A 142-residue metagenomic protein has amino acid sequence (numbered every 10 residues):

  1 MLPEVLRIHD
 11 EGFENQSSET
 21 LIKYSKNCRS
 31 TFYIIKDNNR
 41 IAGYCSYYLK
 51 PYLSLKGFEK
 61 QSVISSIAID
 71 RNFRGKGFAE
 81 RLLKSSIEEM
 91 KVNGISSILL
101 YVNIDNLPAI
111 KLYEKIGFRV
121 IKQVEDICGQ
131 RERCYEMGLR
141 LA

Functional and structural regions predicted by a protein language model:
M1-V5: A short beta-loop-alpha structural element at the N-terminal edge of CoA-dependent acyl/N-acetyltransferase catalytic
L6-N72, L83-S85, E89: Acetyl-CoA-dependent GNAT
L21, I35, R74, E80-R81 (+2 more regions): Preference for well-ordered, secondary-structure-rich cores of eukaryotic proteins
Y33, S96-L99, N103-I110, K115-I116 (+1 more regions): C-terminal "cap" of GNAT-fold acetyltransferases
G57-F58, K76, R131: Non-catalytic, surface-exposed connector residues within folded enzymatic/regulatory domains
D70-K84, N93, I104-K111, K115: Conserved glycine-rich acetyl-CoA-binding loop
